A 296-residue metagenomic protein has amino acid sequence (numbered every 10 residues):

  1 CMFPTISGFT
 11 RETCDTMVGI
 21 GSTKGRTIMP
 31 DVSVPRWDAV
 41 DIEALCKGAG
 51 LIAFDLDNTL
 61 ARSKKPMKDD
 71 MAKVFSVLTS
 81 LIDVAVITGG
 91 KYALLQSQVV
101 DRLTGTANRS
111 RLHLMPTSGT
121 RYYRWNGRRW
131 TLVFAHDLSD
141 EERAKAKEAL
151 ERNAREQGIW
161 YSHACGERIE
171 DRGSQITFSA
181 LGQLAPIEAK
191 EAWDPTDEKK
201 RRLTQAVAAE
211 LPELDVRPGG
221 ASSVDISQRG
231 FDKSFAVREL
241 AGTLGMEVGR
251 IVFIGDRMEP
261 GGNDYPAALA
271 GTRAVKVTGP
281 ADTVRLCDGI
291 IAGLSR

Functional and structural regions predicted by a protein language model:
I6-F54, D70-V77, D101-R102: Non-catalytic pre-domain segments flanking phosphatase-related domains
P30-R36, D41-L51, M67-K68, S227-R229 (+1 more regions): Mg2+-dependent phosphoryl-transfer enzymes with acidic/Ser/Thr/Gly-rich catalytic loops
R62-S63: An N-terminally biased module of ancient metal coordination in phosphate/nucleic-acid-related enzymes
P66-C165: Active-site phosphate-binding/coordination module
Q157, Y161-V252, N263: Conserved acidic, metal-coordinating active-site core of Asp-based, Mg2+-dependent phosphoryl-transfer enzymes
